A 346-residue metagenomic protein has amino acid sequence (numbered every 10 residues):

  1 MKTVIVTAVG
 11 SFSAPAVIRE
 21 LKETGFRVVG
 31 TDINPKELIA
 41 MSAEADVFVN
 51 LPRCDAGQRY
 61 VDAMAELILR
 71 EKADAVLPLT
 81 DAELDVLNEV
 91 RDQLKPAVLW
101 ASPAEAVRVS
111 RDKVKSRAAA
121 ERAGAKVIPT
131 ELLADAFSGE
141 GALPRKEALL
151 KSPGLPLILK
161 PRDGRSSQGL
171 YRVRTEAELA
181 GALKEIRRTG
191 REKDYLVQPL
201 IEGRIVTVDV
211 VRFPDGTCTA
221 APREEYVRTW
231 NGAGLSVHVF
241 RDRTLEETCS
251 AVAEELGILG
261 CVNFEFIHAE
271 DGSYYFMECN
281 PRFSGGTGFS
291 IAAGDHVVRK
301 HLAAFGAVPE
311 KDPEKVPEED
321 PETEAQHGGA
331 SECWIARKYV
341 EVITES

Functional and structural regions predicted by a protein language model:
M1-S102, A136-G141, V316-E319: ATP-binding N-terminal substructure of ATP-dependent carboxylate-amine bond-forming enzymes
V107-L196, E202, P214-D215, R243-T244: Active-site nucleotide/adenylate-binding loops and adjacent lid/helix of ATP-dependent enzymes
L143-L149, R299-S346: Peripheral (often C-terminal) accessory segments that flank ATP-dependent C-N-forming ligase machineries
S167, V227-V237, N280-G294: Glycine-rich phosphate/pyrophosphate-binding beta-alpha loops
R174-L256, I267-Y275: Phosphate-binding site of ATP-dependent enzymes
V208, E254-F289, E314, E318: Conserved metal-phosphate-binding beta-hairpin within the catalytic cores of diverse ATP-dependent phosphoryl-transfer
